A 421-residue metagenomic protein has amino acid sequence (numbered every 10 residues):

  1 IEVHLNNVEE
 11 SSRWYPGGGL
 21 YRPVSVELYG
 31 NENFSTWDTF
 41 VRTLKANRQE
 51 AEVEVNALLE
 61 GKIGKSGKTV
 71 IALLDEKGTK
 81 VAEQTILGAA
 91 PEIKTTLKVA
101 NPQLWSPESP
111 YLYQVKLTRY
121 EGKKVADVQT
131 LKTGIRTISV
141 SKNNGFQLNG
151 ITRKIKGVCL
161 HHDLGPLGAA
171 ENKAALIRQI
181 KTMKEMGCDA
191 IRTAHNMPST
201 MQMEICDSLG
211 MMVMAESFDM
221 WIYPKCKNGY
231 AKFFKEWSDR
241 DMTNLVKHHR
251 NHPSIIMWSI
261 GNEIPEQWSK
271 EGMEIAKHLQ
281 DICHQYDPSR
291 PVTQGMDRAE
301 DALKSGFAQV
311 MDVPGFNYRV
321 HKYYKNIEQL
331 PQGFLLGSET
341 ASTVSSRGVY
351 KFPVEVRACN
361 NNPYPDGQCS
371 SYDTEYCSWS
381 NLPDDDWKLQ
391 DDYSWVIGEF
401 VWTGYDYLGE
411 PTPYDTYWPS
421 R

Functional and structural regions predicted by a protein language model:
I1-V213, D241-K247, N251, I256-M257 (+3 more regions): Secreted/periplasmic carbohydrate-active enzymes, especially glycoside hydrolases
E9-E10, P16, V26, N31-E32 (+5 more regions): Substrate-binding clefts and catalytic carboxylate motifs of secreted carbohydrate-active enzymes
E10-S11, H161-H162, S199-M201, I222-Y223 (+5 more regions): Flexible loop/turn segments at secondary-structure boundaries
V140-N144, S199-M203, F233-K247, A299-K304 (+2 more regions): Alpha-helical scaffolding within the catalytic cores of extracellular/periplasmic polymer-degrading hydrolases
I155-G157, A190-T193, V213-A215, I256-I260 (+4 more regions): Structural recognition of the beta-strand scaffold that forms the well-ordered cores of secreted hydrolase catalytic
C159-A174, T182, M186-A194, D219-W237 (+4 more regions): The substrate-binding groove and active-site-proximal loops of carbohydrate-active enzymes, especially glycoside
M203-M212, C226-D239, E271-I275, P353-R357 (+1 more regions): Aromatic- and acidic-residue-enriched segments that line the glycan-binding/catalytic groove of carbohydrate-active
S217-I222, Y318-H321, S338-V344: Short, acidic/turn-prone active-site loops that include or flank metal/cofactor- and phosphate-binding residues
